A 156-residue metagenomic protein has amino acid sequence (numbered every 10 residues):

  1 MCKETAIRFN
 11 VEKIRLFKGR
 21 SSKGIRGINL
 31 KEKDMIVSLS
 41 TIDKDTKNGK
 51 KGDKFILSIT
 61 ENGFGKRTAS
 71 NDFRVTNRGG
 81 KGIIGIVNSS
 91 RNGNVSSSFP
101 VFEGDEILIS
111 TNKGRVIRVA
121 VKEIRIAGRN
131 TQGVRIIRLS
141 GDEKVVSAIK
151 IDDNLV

Functional and structural regions predicted by a protein language model:
M1-V156: Short, structured "edge-of-domain" segments at secondary-structure transitions
